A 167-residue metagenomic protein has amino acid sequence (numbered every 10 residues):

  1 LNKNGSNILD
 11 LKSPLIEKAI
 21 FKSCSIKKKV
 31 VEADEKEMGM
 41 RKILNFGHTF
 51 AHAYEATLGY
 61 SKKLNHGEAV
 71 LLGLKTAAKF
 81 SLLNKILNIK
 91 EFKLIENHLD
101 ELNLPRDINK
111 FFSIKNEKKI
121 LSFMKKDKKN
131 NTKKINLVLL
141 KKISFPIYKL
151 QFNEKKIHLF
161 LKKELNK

Functional and structural regions predicted by a protein language model:
L1-L44: Carboxylate- and glycine-rich phosphate/diphosphate-binding segment that chelates Mg2+/Mn2+
L15, E35-I43, L64-G67, L87-F92 (+2 more regions): Flexible, glycine/charged-enriched surface loops at secondary-structure junctions
I26-V30, A53, F80: Alpha-helical transmembrane segments of multipass membrane proteins
F46, F50-Y54: Active-site His/Glu-centered metal-binding helix of metallohydrolases
A53-K62: Catalytic Zn2+-binding segment of zinc metalloproteases
A56, K75-L83: Short glycine/serine- and small hydrophobic-enriched flexible loop segments
G67-T76: Small-residue-rich helix-loop
I86-K167: C-terminal charged capping/lid subdomain of soluble metabolic enzymes
